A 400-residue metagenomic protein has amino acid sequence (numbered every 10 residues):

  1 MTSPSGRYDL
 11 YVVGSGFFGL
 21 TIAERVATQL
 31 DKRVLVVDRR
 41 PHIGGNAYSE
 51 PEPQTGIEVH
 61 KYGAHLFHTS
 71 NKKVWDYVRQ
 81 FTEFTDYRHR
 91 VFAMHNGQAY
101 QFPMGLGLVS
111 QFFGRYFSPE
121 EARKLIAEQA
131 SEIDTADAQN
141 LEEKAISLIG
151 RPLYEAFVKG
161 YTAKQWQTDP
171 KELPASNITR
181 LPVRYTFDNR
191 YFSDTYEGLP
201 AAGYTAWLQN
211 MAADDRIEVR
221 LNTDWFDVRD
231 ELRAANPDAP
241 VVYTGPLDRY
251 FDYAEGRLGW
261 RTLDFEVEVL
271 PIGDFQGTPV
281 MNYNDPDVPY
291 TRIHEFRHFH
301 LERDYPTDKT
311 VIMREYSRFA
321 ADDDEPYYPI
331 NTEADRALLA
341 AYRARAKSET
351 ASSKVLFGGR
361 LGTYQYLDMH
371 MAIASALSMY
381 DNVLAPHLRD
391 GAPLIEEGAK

Functional and structural regions predicted by a protein language model:
S3-F18, L35: Beta1/beta-strand and adjacent pyrophosphate-binding region of the FAD-binding site in flavoprotein oxidoreductases
Y11, E24-P53: Glycine-rich FAD pyrophosphate-binding loop
E24, T28, A213, S378-D381 (+1 more regions): Short, well-ordered alpha-helices that flank and scaffold nucleotide-derived cofactor binding pockets
Q29, T223-A351: Mid-domain catalytic core of redox enzymes that form a hydrophobic substrate pocket/lid adjacent to a catalytic redox
Q54-S131: Dinucleotide-binding Rossmann-like beta1-alpha1 core, especially the glycine-rich loop that anchors the ADP
N96-Q101, L106-A239: Active-site/ligand-binding neighborhood in enzyme catalytic cores
E349-Q365, A372-S375: Short FAD-binding loop at a beta-strand-to-alpha-helix junction that anchors the flavin cofactor in diverse
I373-P393: Internal hydrophobic alpha-helix adjacent to the cofactor/substrate pocket in enzyme cavities
